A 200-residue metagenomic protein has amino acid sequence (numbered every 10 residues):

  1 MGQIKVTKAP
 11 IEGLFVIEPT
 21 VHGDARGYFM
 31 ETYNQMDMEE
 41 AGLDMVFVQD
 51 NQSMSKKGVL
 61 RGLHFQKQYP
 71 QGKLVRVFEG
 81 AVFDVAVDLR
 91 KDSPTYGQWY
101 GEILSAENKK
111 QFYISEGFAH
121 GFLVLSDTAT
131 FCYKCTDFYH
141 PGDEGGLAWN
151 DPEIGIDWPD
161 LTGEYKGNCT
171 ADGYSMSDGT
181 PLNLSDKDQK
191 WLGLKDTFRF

Functional and structural regions predicted by a protein language model:
M1-E107, S126-T128, C135-F200: Non-catalytic, conserved peripheral segments adjacent to functional cores
F112, H120-L125, Y133: Short beta-strand His + acidic residue motifs that chelate non-heme Fe in jelly-roll/DSBH and cupin folds
